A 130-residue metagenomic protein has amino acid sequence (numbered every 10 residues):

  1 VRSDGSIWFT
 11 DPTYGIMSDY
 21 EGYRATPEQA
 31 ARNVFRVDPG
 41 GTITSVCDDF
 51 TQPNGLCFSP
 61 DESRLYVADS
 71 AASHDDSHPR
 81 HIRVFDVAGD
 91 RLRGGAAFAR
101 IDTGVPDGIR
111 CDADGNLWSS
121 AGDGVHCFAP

Functional and structural regions predicted by a protein language model:
V1-I7, E28-N33, I43-R64, A72-S73 (+3 more regions): Beta-rich, blade/repeat-based domains predominating in secreted/periplasmic proteins but also intracellular
F9-Q29, A68-S77: Short, conserved, GDST-rich strand-edge loop motifs in beta-rich repeat architectures
D11-T13, D38, C47-F50, P60 (+2 more regions): Short, structured patches in soluble enzyme cores that scaffold and shape functional sites
Y14, D123-V125: Loop/turn residues immediately N-terminal
A30-D38, V84: Phosphate/pyrophosphate-binding betaalpha-module
F35-T42, H126-P130: Flexible "stalk/tail and boundary" regions
V84-R91: Short loop/turn segments immediately following beta-strands, especially the blade-tip and inter-blade linker loops
